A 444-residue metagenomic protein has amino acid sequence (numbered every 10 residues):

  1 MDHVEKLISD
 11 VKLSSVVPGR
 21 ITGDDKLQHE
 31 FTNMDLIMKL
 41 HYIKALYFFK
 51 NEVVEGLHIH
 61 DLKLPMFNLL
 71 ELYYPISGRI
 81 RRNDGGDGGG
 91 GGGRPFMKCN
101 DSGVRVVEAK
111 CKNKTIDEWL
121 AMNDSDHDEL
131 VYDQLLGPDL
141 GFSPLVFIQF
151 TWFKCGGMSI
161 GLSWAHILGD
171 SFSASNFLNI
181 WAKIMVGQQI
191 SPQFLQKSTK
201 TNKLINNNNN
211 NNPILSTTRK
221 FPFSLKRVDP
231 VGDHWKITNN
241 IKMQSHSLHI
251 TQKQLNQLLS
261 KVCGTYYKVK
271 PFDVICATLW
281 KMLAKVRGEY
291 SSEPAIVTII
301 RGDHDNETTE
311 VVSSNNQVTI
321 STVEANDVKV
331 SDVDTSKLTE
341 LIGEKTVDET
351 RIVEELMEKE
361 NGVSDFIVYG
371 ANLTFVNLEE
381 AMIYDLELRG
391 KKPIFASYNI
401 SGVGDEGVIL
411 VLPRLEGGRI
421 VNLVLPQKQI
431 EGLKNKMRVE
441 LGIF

Functional and structural regions predicted by a protein language model:
M1-V11: PEST-like, low-complexity acidic/proline-rich intrinsically disordered segments, predominantly at protein N-termini
D2, M38-K39: Position-driven detector of the extreme protein N-terminus
K12-K26, K39-P75, R79-N372, V376-E380: Soluble acyl-CoA-dependent acyltransferase catalytic core bearing the H(X)4D motif
H29-M34: Detector for long, low-complexity, acidic/polar, Ser/Pro/Gly/Thr-rich intrinsically disordered N-terminal regulatory
L36, L145-T151, D405-P413: Short, surface-exposed beta-strand/loop micro-motifs that present aromatic residues
V368-F444: Low-complexity, glycine/alanine/valine/leucine- and proline-rich hydrophobic stretches
